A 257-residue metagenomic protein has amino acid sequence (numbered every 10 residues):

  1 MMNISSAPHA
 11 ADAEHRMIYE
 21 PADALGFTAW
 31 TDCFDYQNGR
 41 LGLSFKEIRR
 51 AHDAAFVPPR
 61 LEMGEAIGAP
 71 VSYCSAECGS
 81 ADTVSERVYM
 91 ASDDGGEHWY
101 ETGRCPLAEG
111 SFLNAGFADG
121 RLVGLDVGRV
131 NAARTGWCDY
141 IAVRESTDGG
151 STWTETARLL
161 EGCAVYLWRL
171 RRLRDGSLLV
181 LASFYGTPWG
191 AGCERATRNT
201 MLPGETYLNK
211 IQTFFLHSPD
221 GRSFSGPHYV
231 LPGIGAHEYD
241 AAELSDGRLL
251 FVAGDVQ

Functional and structural regions predicted by a protein language model:
M1-Q257: Asp-box/BNR beta-propeller blade signature and adjacent active/binding-site loops in extracellular glycan-interacting
